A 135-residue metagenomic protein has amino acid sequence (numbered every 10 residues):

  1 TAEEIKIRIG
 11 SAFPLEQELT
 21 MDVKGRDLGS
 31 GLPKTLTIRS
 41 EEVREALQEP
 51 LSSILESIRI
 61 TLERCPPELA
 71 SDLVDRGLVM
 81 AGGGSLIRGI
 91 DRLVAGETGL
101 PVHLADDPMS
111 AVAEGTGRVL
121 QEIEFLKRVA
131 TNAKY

Functional and structural regions predicted by a protein language model:
I5-Y135: Helical "lid/coupling" subdomains associated with nucleotide-phosphate turnover
